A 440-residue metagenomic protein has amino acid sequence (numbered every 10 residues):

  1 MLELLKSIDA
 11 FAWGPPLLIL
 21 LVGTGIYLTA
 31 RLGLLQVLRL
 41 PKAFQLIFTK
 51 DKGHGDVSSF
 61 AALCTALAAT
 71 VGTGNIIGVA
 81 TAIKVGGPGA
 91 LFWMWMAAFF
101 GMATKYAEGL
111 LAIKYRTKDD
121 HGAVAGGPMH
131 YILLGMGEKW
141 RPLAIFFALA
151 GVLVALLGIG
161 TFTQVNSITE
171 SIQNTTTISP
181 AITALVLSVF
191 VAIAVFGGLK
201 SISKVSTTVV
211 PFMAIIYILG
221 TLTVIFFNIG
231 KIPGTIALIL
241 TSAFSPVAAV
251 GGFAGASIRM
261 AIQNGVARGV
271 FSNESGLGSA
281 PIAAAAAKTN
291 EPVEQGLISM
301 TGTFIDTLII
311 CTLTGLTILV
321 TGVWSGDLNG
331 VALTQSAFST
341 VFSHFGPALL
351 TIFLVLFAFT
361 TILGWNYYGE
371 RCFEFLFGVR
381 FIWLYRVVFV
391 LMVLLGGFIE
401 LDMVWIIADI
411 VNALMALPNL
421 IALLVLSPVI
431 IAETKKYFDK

Functional and structural regions predicted by a protein language model:
M1-T73, I83-A90, G101, L394 (+1 more regions): N-terminal alpha-helical transmembrane segments of multi-pass membrane transport and channel/translocase proteins
D9-K42, K84-G122, L143, I305-L313 (+1 more regions): Extracellular loop-to-transmembrane helix junctions
L17, L32-L35, G74-V79, A155-T169 (+5 more regions): Transmembrane helix-loop junctions in multi-pass membrane proteins
L20-Y27, R31, L35-F44, V165-I172 (+4 more regions): Membrane-interface loop-to-helix entry segments
T24, L28-T29, A97-G122, M129 (+4 more regions): Helix-loop-helix module between adjacent transmembrane segments
T29, E108-R116, D120, L222-L238 (+4 more regions): Extracellular/periplasmic helix-exit of transmembrane alpha-helices
L34-S58, T81-I83, G87-L91, W95 (+4 more regions): Flexible loop linkers connecting adjacent transmembrane helices in multi-pass alpha-helical membrane transporters
G53-V85, L111-K114, D120-G135, F146-L149 (+2 more regions): Alpha-helical membrane segments and immediately flanking helix-loop junctions that form or couple to the substrate/ion
